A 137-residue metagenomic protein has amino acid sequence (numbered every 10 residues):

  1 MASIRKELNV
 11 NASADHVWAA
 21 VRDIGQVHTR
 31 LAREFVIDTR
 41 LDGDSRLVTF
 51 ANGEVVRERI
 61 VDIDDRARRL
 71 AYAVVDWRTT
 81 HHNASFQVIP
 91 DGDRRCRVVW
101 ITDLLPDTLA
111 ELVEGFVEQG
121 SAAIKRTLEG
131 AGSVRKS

Functional and structural regions predicted by a protein language model:
M1-R40: Hydrophobic ligand-binding cavity/cleft-lining segments
I4-K6, V56-E58, H82-A84, C96: Short beta-strand segments
V10-A12, F50, V74, L104: Short beta-strand-to-loop capping motifs
N11-A14, D62-R66, V88-R97: A short, structured loop/turn motif at beta-sheet edges
G25-W77, N83, Q119, S133-V134: Glycine-rich portal/gate segments that line the openings of hydrophobic small-molecule binding cavities
V74-T127, R135-S137: Beta-strand/loop substructures that line and gate deep hydrophobic ligand-binding cavities in soluble
